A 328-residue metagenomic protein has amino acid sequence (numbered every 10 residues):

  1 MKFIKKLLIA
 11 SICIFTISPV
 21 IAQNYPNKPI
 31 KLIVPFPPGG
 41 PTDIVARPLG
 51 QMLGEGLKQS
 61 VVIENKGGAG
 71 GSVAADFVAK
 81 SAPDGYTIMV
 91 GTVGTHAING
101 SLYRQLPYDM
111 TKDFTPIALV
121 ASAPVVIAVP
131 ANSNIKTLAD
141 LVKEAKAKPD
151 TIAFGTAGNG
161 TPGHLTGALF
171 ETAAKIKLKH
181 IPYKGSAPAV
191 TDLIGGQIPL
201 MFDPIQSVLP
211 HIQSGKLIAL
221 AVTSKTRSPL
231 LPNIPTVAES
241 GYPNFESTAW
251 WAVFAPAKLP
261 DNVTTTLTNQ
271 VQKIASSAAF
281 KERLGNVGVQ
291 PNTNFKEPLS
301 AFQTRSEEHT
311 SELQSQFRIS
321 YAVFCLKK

Functional and structural regions predicted by a protein language model:
M1-L8: Bacterial N-terminal signal peptides that target proteins for export
I17-P19: N-terminal signal peptide c-region/cleavage motif recognized by signal peptidases
A22-K112, T151, K175-F202, H211 (+1 more regions): N-terminal (or domain-start) structured segment
R47, Q51, E55, D76 (+11 more regions): Solvent-exposed, polar/charged alpha-helical surfaces in well-ordered, non-transmembrane soluble domains, broadly
K80-Y86, V93, S101-P188, V237 (+1 more regions): Hinge/capping helix and adjacent helix->loop/strand transition within the periplasmic-binding protein
H96-Q105, L169-A173, L200-I234: A ligand-binding cleft/hinge motif common to bilobed small-molecule-binding domains
R283-F302: Surface-exposed aromatic
E308-K328: Single conserved hydrophobic/aromatic residue that forms the stacking wall/gate of nucleotide- or nucleobase-binding
